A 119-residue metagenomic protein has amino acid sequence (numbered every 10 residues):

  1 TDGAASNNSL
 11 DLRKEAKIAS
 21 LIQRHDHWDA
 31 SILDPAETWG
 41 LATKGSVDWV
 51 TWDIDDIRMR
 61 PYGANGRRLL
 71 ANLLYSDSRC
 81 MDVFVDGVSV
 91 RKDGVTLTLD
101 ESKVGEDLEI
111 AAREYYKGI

Functional and structural regions predicted by a protein language model:
T1-R58, N72-Y75: His/Asp/Glu-enriched, well-ordered alpha-helical/loop segment that forms or immediately abuts the divalent-metal
A36, T43-I119: Active-site microenvironment of metallo-dependent hydrolases
